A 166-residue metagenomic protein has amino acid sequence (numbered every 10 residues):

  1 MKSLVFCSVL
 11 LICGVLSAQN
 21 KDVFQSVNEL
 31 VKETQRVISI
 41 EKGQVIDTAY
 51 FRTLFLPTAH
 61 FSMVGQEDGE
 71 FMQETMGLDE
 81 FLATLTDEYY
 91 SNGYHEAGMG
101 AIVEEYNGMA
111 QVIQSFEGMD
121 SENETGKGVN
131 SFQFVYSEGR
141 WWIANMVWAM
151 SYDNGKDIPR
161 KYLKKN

Functional and structural regions predicted by a protein language model:
M1-F24: Bacterial Sec-dependent N-terminal signal peptides
A18-T53, L163-K165: Short, low-complexity N-terminal intrinsically disordered segments enriched in polar/charged residues
V23, F61, G65, E70-S121: Surface-exposed, charged secondary-structure patches
T34, F51, A59, V112 (+1 more regions): Hydrophobic pocket/interface hotspot
I38, F55, F116-G118, V147-W148: Short beta-strand segments enriched in hydrophobic/aromatic residues within well-folded beta-rich domains
K42-F71: N-terminal, post-signal-peptide region of Sec/Tat-exported proteins
V129-G155: Short beta-strand edge/turn micro-motifs at domain boundaries
Y152-N166: Short, low-complexity, Pro/Ser/Thr/Gly-rich segments in the mature regions of secreted, periplasmic
